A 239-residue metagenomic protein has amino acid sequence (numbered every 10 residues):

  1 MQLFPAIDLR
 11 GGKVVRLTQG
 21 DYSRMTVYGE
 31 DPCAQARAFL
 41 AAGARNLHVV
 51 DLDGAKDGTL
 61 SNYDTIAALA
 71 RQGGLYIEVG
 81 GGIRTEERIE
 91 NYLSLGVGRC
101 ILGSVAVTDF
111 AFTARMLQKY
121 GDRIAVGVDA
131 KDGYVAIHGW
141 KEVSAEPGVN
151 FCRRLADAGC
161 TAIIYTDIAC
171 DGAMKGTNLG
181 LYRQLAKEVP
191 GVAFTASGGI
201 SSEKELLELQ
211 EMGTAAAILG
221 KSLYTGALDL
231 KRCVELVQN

Functional and structural regions predicted by a protein language model:
D8, F39, L47, Y92 (+4 more regions): Conserved, mostly hydrophobic/aromatic
G11-G12, Q19-S23, E90, V97-D171: Conserved anion-binding
N46-D64, S104, Y165-K175: Glycine-rich, proline-tolerant flexible connector loops at the mouths of alpha/beta enzymes
H48-D51, E78, I101-L102, A125 (+2 more regions): Conserved beta-strand positions in the central sheet of alpha/beta enzyme cores
D53, G58-Q118: Glycine/small-residue-rich loop that forms an oxyanion/phosphate-binding "nest" at active or ligand-binding sites
L60-A67, K141-N150, K175-Q184: Charged helix-capping and loop-helix junction motifs
G73, I77-R99, G180-A216: Catalytic cores of alpha/beta
I83, S94-F112, D167-C170, G198-S202 (+1 more regions): Glycine-rich phosphate-binding active-site loops on the catalytic face of alpha/beta enzymes
